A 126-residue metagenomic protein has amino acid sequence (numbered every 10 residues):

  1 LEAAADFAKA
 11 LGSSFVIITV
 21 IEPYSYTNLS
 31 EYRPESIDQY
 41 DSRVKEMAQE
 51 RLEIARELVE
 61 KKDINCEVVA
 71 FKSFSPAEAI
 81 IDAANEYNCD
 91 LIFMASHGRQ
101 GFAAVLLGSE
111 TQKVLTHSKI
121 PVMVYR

Functional and structural regions predicted by a protein language model:
L1-E35, L58-E67: Small/aliphatic-rich secondary-structure junction motif
T27-S30, E78-I81, A104-L106: Short, well-ordered secondary-structure micro-motifs
R33-S36, A84-Y87, E110-T111: Short, hinge-like loop/turn segments at secondary-structure boundaries
S36-E50: A short acidic, glycine-rich active-site loop that binds or catalyzes chemistry on phosphate/adenosine moieties
E57-I92: Structural beta-alpha unit
L91-T116: Glycine-rich, Arg-bearing micro-motifs that act as flexible, cationic patches
I120-R126: Short, flexible loop segments at boundaries between secondary-structure elements
